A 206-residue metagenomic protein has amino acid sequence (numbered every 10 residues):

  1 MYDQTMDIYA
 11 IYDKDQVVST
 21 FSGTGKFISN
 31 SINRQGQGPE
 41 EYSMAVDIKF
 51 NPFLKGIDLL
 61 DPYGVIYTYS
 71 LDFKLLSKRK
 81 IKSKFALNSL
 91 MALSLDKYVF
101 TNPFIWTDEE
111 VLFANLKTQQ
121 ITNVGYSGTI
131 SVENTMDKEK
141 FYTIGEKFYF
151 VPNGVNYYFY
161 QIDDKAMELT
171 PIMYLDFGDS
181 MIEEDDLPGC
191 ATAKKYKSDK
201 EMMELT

Functional and structural regions predicted by a protein language model:
M1, Y42-K49, K84-L93, V132-F141: Repeated scaffold domains used in trafficking and secretory/extracellular systems, primarily beta-propellers
M1-Q16: Beta-strand-rich domains and repeat architectures in extracellular enzymes and scaffolds, especially beta-propellers
T5-D7, F53-K55, L95-K97, G145-K147: Short coil/turn segments that connect the beta-strands within blades of beta-propeller domains
V17-T20, G64-Y67, W106-F113, V155-Y160: Structural motif
G25-D61, S83: Blade-loop segments of beta-propeller domains
S29-E41, I81-K84, Q120-K138, T170-E201: Surface-exposed loop and turn segments in beta-propeller and other repeat-based domains that flank or scaffold
L60-E110, Q120-N134: Asp-box/WD-like beta-propeller blade repeats and closely related beta-sheet repeat scaffolds
L112-P171: Loop-centered beta-sheet repeat module
